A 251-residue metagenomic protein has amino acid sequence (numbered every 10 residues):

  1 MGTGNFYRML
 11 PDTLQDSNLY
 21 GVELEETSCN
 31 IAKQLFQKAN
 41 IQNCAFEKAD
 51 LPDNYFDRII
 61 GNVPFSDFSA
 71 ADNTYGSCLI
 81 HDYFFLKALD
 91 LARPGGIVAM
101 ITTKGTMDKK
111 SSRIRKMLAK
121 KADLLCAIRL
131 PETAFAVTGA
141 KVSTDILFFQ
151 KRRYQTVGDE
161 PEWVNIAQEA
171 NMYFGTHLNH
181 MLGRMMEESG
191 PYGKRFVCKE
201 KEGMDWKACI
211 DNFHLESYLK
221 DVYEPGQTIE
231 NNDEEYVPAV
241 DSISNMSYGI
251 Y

Functional and structural regions predicted by a protein language model:
M1-G61, S66-F68, T103-G105, L147: Conserved S-adenosyl-L-methionine
S28, G76-S77: Intrinsically disordered, low-complexity segments enriched in polar/charged residues with Gly/Pro, especially when
D57, S66-F68, D72, C78-I80 (+2 more regions): A conserved structural/catalytic subdomain of Rossmann-like adenosyl-cofactor enzymes
